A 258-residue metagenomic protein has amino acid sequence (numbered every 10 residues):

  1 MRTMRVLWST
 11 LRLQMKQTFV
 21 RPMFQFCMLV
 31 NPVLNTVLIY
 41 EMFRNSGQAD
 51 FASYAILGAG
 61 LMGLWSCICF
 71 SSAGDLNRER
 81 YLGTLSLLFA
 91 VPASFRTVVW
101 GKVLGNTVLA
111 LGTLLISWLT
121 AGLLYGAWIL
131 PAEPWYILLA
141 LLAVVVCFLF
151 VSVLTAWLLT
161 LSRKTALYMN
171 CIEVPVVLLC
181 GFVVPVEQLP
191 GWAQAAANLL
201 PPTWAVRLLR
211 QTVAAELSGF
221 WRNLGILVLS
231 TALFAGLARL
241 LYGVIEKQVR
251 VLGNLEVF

Functional and structural regions predicted by a protein language model:
M1-P131, W135-F258: Hydrophobic transmembrane alpha-helices and immediately adjacent juxtamembrane helices of multi-pass inner-membrane
